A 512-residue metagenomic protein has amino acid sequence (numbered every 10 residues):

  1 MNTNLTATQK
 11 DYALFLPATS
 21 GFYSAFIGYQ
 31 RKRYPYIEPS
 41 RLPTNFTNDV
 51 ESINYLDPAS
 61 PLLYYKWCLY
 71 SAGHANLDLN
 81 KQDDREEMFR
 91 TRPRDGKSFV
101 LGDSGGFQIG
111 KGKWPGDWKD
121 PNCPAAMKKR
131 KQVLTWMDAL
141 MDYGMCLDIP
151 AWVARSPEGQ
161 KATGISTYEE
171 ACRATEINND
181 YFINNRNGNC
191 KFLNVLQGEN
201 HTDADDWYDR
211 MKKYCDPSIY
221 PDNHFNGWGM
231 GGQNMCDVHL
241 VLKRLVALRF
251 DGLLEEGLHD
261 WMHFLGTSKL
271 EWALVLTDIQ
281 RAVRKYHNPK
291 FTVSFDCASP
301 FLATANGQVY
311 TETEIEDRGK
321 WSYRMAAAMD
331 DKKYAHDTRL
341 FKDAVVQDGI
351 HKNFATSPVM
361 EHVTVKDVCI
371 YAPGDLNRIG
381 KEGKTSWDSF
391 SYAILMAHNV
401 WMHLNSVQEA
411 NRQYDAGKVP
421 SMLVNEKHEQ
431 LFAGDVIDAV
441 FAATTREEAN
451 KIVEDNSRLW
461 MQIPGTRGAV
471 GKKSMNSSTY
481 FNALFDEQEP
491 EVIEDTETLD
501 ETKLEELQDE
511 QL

Functional and structural regions predicted by a protein language model:
M1-F182, S457, M461, G465-G468 (+2 more regions): Non-catalytic, usually N-terminal nucleic-acid engagement modules in DNA/RNA processing proteins
N2-T6, N187-E361: Glycine-rich phosphate/ribose-binding loops and adjacent secondary-structure elements that form binding surfaces
K81-D83, E255-L258, Q511-L512: Short linear interaction motifs
S156, T167, N200, N234-D237 (+3 more regions): Intrinsic-disorder/low-complexity, polar/charged segments
P289-D495, D500, Q508: Gly/Ser/Thr/Ala-enriched C-terminal appendages of enzymes
